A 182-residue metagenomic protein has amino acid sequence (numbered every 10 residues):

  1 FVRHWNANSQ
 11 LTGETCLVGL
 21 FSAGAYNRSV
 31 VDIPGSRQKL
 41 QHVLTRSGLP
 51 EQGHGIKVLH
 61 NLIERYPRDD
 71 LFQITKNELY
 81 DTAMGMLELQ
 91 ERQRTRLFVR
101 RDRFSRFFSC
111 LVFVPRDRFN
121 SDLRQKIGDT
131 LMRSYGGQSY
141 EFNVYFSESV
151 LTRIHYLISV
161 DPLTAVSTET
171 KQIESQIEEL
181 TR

Functional and structural regions predicted by a protein language model:
F1-R182: Extended, well-ordered protein cores
